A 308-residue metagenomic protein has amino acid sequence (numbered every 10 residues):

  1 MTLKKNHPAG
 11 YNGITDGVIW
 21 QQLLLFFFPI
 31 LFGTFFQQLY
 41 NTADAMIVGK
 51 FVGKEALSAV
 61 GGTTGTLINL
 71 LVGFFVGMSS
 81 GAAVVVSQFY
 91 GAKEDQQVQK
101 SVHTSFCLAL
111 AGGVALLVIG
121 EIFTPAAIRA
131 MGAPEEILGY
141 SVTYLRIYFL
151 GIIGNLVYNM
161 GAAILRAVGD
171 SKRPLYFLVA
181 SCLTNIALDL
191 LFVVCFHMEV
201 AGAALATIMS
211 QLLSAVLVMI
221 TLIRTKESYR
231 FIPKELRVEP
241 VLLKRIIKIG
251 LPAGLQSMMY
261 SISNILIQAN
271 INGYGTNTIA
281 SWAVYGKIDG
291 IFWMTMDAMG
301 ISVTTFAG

Functional and structural regions predicted by a protein language model:
M1-F27, V86-I153, C195-L251, A307-G308: Short alpha-helical transmembrane segments in multi-pass integral membrane proteins
F26-T34, N69, A109, Y148 (+6 more regions): Residue-level signature of transmembrane alpha-helical cores of multipass secondary-active transporters and flippases
I30, T34, M46, V84 (+11 more regions): Transmembrane alpha-helix boundary and packing residues in multipass membrane permease domains and related
F35, L39-S58, I128-E135, L191-M198 (+1 more regions): Helix-terminus/linker motif at the lipid-water interface of multi-pass membrane proteins
L57-V118, N155-P174, W282-G308: Small-residue-rich hydrophobic transmembrane alpha-helices
T64-G65, G112, A180-N185, A206-S214 (+1 more regions): Transmembrane alpha-helical core residues of multi-pass small-molecule transporters, especially secondary transporters
N69, N185-D189, A215-M219, I291-M294: Hydrophobic transmembrane alpha-helices of multi-pass small-molecule transporters
A109, I164-L188, L205-I208: Alpha-helical transmembrane segments of multi-pass membrane transporters/permeases
